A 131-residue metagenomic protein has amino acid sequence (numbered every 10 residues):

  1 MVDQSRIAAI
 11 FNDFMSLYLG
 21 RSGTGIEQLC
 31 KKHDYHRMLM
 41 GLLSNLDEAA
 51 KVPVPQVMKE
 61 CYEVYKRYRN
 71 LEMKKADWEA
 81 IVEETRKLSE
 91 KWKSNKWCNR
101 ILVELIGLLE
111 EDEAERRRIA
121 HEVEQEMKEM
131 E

Functional and structural regions predicted by a protein language model:
M1-D47, M58-Y65, E126-E131: Short terminal alpha-helical segments
R6, I10, P53, V57-E60 (+3 more regions): Residue-level detector of well-ordered alpha-helical segments, enriched for hydrophobic/aromatic packing positions
F14, Y18, L42, L46 (+5 more regions): Generic structural signal for hydrophobic core residues of well-folded globular domains
H33-V54, R100-R117: Repeat-associated, polar segments at repeat-unit boundaries in modular proteins
A49-Q56, R67-D77, K91-W97: Short acidic, glycine/proline-enriched loop segments that cap or flank alpha-helices
K66-N70, R116-I119: Cationic, hydrophobic amphipathic alpha-helical membrane-interacting segments
D77-E131: Amphipathic alpha-helical binding modules
